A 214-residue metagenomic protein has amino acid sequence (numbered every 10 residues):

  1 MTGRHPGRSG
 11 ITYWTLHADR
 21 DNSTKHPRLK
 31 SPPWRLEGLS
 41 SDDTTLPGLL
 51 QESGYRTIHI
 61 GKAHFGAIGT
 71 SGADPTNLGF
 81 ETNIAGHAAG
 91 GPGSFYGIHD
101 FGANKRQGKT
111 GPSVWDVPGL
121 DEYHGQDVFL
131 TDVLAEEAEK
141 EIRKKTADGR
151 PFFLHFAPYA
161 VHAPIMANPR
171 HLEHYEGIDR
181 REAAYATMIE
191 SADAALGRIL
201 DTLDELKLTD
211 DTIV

Functional and structural regions predicted by a protein language model:
M1-T2, G61, A157: A secondary-structure boundary/capping signal
M1-Y13: Active-site nucleophile/metal-coordination loop of metallo-enzymes that catalyze phosphate/sulfate and related
G3, L49, E139, A195 (+1 more regions): Alpha-helical structural signal in soluble globular domains
I11-R56, A63-F152, P158-A167, L172 (+1 more regions): Formylglycine-dependent
K144-D148, G177, E205-L208: Secondary-structure boundary motif
P151-F152, A157-P158, S191-V214: Metal-dependent active-site segment of extracytoplasmic phospho-/sulfohydrolases and closely related
H174-Y175, R181: Signature of Gram-negative outer-membrane beta-barrel scaffolds
E182-I189: Membrane-interface transmembrane-helix boundary segments in multi-pass integral membrane proteins
